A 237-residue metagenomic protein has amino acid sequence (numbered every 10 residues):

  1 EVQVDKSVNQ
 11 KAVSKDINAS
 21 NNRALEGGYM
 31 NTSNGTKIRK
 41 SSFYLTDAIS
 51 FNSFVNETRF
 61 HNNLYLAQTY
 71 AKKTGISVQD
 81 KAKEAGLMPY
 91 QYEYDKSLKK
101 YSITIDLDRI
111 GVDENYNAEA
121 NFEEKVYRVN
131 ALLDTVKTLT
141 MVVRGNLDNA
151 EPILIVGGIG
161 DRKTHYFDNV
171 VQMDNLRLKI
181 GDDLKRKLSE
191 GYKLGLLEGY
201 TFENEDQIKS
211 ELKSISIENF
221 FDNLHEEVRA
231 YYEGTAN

Functional and structural regions predicted by a protein language model:
E1-N237: RNA-binding basic/glycine-rich loop and surface signature characteristic of RAMP-family CRISPR effectors
